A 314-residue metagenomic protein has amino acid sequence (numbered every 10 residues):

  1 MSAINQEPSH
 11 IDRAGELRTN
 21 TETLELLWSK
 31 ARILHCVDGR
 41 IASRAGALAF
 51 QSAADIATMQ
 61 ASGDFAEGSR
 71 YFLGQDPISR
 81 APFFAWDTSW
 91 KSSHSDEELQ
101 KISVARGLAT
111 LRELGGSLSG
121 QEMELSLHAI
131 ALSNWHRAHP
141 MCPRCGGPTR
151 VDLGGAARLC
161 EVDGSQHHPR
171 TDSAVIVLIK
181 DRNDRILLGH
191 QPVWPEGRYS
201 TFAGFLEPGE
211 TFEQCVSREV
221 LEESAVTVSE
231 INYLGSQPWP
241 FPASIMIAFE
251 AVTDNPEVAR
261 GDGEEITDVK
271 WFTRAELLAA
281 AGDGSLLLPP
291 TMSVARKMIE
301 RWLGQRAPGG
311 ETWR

Functional and structural regions predicted by a protein language model:
M1-H139, R150, W194-Y199, D262-R314: Nudix hydrolase/Nudix homology domain
S62, Q166-P169, W239-P240, G261: Short Gly/Pro-enriched turn/cap motifs at secondary-structure boundaries
L127-K180: Cys/His-rich short segments
R158-S200, T227-V228, T253: N-terminal strand-loop-strand
V175, I247, T267: Change "...and in nucleic-acid phosphodiester-cleaving endonucleases..." to "...and in nucleic-acid processing enzymes
S200-G235, F249: The catalytic Nudix box helix
A203-G204, P208, Q237-P240, G282-L286: Short, contiguous acidic/charged loop-to-helix segments that flank catalytic cores in large enzymes
Q237-R260: Active-site-adjacent beta-strand/loop module that shapes the phosphate/pyrophosphate-binding cleft
